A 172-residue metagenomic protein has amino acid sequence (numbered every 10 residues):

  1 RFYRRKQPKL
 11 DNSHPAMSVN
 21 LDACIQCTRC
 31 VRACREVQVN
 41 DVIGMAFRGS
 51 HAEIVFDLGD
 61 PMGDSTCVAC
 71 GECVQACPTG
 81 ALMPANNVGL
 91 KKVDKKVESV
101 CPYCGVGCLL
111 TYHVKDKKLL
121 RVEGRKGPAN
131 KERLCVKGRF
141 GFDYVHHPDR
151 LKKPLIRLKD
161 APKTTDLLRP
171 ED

Functional and structural regions predicted by a protein language model:
R1-D172: N-terminal export/assembly segments and adjacent metallocofactor-ligating motifs of anaerobic energy-metabolism
